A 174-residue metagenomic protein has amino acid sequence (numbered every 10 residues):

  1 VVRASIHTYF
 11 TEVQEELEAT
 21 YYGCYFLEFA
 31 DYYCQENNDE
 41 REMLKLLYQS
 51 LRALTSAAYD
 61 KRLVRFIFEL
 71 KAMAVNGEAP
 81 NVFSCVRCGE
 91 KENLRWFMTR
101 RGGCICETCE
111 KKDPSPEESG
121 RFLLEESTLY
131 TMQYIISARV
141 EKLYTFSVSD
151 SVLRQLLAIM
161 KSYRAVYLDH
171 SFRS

Functional and structural regions predicted by a protein language model:
V1-S174: Non-catalytic alpha-helical scaffolds and adjoining flexible linkers that form interface surfaces for assembly
